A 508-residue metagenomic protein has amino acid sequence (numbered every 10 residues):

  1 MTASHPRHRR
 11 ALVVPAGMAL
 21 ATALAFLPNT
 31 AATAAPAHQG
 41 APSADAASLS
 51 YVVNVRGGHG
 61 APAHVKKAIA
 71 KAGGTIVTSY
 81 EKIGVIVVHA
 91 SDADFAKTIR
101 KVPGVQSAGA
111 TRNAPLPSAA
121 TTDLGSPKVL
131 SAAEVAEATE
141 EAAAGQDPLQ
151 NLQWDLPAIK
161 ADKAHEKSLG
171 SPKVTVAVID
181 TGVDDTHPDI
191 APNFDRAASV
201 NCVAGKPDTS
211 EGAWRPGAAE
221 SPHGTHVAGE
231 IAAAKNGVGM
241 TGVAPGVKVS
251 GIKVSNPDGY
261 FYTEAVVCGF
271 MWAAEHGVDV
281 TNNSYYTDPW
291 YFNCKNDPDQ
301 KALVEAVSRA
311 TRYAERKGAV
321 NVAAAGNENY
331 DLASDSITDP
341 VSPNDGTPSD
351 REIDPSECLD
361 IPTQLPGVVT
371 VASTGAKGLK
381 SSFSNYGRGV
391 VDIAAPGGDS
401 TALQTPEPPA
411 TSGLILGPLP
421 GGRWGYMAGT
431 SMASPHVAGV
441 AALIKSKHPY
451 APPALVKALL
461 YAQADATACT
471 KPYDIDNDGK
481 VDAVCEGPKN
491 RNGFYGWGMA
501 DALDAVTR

Functional and structural regions predicted by a protein language model:
M1-A35: Secretory targeting and sorting signals
S4, Q39-G40, K66-Q150: Autoinhibitory propeptides
L24-A47, G237, L455: C-terminal region of N-terminal signal peptides and the immediate post-cleavage residues of exported proteins
A37-A44, V77, V278-Y286, H448-R508: C-terminal subdomain of the subtilisin-like protease fold in secreted/lumenal serine endopeptidases
V105, S171-T175, P245-S250, E275-T281 (+4 more regions): Loop/turn elements at helix/coil->beta-strand transitions in domains of secreted/extracellular proteins
G145-G246, C268, E275-A302, N327-S342 (+5 more regions): Active-site core segment of subtilase-fold serine proteases
V254-L365, P418-H436, R491-N492: Substrate-binding/access-modulating region of protease and related hydrolase catalytic domains
D345-L443, A500-T507: Extracellular S/T/G-rich loop segment that most often corresponds to the catalytic His/Ser-adjacent loop
